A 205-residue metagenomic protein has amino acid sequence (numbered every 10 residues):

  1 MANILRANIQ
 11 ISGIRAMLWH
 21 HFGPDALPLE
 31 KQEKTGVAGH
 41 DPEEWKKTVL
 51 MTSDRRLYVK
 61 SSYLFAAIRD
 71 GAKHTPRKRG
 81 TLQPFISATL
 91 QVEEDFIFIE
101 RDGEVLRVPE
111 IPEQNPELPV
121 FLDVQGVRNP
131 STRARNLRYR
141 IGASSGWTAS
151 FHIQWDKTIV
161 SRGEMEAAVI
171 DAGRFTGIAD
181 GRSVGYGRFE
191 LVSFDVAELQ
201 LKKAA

Functional and structural regions predicted by a protein language model:
M1-A205: RNA-interacting cores
